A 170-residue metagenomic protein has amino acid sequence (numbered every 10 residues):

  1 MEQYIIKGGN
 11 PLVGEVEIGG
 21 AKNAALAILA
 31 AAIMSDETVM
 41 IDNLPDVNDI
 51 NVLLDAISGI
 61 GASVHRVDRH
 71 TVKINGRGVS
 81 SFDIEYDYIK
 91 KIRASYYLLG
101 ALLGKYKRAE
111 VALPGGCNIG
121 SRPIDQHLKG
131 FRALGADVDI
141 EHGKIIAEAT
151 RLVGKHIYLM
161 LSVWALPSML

Functional and structural regions predicted by a protein language model:
M1-L170: Structural preference for solvent-exposed beta-strand-turn elements and adjacent flexible terminal/loop segments within
